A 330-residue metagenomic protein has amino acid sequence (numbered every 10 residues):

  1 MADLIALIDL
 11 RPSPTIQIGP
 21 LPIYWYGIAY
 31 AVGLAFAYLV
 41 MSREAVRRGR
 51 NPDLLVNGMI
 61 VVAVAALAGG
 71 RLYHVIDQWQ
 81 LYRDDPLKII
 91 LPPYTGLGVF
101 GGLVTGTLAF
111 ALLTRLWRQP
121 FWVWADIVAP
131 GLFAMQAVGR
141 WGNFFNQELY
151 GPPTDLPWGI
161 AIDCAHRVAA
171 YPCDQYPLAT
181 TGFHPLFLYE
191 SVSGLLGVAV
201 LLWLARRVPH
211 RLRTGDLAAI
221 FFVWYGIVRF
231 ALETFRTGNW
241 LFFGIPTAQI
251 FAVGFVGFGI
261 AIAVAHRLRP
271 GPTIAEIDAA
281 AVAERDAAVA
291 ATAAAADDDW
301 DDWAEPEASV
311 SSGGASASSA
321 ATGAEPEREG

Functional and structural regions predicted by a protein language model:
M1-G330: A feature for loop-to-transmembrane-helix boundaries and adjacent hydrophobic helices in multi-pass integral membrane
